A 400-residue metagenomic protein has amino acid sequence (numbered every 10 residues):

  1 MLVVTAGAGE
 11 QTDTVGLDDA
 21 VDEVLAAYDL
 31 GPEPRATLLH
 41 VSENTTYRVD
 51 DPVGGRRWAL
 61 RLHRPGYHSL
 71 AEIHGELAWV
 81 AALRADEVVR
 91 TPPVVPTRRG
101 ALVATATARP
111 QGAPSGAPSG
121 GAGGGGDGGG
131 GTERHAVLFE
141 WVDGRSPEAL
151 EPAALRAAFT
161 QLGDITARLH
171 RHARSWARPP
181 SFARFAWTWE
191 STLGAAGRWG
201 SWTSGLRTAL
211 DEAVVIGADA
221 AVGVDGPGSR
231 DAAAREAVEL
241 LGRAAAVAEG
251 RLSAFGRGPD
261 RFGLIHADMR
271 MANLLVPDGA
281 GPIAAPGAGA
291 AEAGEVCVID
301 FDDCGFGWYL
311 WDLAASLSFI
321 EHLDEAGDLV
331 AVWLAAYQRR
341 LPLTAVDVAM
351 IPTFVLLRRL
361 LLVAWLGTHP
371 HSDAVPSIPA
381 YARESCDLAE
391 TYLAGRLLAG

Functional and structural regions predicted by a protein language model:
M1-R35: Juxta-kinase regulatory segment immediately upstream of eukaryotic protein kinase catalytic domains
V3-G9, A209, D219-A221, P227 (+2 more regions): ATP/Mg2+ or Mg2+-diphosphate-binding catalytic cores that bind nucleotide phosphates or diphosphates via glycine-rich
H40-G55, A59-L60, V94, A246-L310: Active-site acidic catalytic loop and adjacent metal/ATP-binding pocket of ATP-dependent phosphoryl transfer enzymes
D51-R178, D225: ATP-binding pocket architecture of kinase catalytic cores
P65, L138-E151, T192-T208, L357-I378: A glycine-centered beta->alpha junction motif in the catalytic cores of kinase/phosphotransferase enzymes
T107-T132, S204-R235, P277-G294: Intrinsically disordered, low-complexity terminal tails and inter-domain linkers enriched for S/T/G/P/D/E
A149-R235, D260-F262: A cross-family kinase active-site recognition segment
L310-P342, R358-D373: Active-site activation/catalytic loop segments of kinase-like enzymes and analogous catalytic loops in related
